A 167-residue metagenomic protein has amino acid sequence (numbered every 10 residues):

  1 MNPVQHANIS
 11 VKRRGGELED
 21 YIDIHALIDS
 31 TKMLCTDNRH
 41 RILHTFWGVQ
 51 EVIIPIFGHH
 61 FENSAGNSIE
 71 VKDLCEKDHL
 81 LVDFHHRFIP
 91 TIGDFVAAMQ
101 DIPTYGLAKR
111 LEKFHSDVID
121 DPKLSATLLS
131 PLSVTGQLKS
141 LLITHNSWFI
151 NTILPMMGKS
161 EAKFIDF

Functional and structural regions predicted by a protein language model:
M1-F167: N-terminal membrane-targeting hydrophobic helices
